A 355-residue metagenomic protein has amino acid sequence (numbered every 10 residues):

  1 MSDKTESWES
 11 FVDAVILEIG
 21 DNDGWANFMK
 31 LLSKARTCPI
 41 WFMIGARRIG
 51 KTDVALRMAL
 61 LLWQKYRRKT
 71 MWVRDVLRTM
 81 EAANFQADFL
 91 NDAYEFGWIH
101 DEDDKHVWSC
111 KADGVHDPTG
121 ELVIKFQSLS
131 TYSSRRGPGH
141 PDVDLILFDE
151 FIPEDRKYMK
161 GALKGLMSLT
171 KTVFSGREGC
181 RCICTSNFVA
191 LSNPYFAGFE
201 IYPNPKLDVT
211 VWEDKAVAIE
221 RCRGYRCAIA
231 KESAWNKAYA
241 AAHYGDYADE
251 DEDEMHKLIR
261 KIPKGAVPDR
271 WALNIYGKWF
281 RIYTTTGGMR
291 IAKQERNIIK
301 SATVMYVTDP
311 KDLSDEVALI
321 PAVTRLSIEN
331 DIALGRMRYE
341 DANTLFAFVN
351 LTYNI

Functional and structural regions predicted by a protein language model:
S2-I355: Phosphate/NTP-binding elements of NTP-utilizing enzymes
